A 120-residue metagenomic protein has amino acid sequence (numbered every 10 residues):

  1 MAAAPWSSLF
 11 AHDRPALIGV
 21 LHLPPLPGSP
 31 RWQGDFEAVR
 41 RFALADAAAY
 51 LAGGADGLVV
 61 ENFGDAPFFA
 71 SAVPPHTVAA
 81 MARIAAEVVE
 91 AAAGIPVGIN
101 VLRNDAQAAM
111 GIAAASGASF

Functional and structural regions predicted by a protein language model:
W6-D35, A93-G94: N-terminal small/glycine-rich loop or linker at the start of catalytic domains across soluble metabolic enzymes
H12-R14, G19-V20, F69-I99: Alpha-helix-loop-beta-strand connector modules within alpha/beta enzyme cores
H22-L26, F63-D65, N100-A106: Active-site beta-loop-alpha junctions enriched in small/polar residues
P25, P30, D105-Q107, G111-F120: Conserved anion-binding
W32-A48, V101-A108: Glycine-rich anion/phosphate-binding loops
A52-A55, A118: A structural motif
